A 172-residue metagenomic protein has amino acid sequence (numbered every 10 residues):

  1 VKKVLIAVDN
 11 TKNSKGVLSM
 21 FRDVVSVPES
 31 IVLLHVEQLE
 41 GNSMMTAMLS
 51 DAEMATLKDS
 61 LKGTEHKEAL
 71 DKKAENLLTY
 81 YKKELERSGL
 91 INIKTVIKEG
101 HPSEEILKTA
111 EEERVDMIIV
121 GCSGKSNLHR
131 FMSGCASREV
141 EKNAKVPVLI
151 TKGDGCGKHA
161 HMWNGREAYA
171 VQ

Functional and structural regions predicted by a protein language model:
K2-L61, S88, E167-Q172: Small/aliphatic-rich secondary-structure junction motif
V17, S43-A47, L107-K108, R130-F131 (+1 more regions): Short, well-ordered secondary-structure micro-motifs
V27, A144-K145: Short, structured coil segments at secondary-structure junctions
L34, K94-K98, L149: General small-molecule cofactor/ligand-binding pocket signal
A55-N76: A short acidic, glycine-rich active-site loop that binds or catalyzes chemistry on phosphate/adenosine moieties
E75-I118, G155-Q172: Structural beta-alpha unit
M117-N143, G157-H161: Glycine-rich, Arg-bearing micro-motifs that act as flexible, cationic patches
V146-K158: Short, flexible loop segments at boundaries between secondary-structure elements
